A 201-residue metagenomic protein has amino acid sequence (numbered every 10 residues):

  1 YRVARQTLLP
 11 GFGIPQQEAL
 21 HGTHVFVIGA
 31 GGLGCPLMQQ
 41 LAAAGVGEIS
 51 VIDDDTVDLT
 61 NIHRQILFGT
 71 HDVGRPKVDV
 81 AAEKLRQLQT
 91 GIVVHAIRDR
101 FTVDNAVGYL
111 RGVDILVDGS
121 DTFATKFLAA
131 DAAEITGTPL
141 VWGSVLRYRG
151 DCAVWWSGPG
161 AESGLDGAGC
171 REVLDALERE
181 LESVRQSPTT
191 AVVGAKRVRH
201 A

Functional and structural regions predicted by a protein language model:
Y1-A201: Adenine nucleotide-associated cytosolic modules
